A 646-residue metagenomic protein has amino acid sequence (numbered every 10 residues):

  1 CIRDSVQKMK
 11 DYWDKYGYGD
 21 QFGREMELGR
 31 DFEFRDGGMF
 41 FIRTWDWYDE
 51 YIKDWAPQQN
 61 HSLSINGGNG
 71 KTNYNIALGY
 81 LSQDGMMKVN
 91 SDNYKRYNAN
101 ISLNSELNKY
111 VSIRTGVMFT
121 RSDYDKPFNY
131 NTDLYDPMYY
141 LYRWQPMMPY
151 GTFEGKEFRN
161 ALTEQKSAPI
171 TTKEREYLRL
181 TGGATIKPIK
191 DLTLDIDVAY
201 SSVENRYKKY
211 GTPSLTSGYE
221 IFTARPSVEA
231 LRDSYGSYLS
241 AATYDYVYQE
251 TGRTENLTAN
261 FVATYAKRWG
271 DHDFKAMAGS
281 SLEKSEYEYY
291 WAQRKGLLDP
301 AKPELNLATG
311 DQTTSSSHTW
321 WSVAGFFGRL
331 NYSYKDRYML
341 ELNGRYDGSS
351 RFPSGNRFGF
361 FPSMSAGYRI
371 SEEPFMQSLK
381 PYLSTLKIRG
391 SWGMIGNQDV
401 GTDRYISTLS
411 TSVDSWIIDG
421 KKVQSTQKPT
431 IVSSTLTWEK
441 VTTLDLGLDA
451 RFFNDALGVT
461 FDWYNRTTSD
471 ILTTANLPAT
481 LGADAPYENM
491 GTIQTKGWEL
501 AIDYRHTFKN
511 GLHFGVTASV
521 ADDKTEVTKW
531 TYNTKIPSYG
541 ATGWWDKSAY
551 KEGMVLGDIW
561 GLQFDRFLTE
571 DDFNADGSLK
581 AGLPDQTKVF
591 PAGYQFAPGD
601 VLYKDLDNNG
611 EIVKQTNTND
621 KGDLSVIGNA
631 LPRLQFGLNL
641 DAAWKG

Functional and structural regions predicted by a protein language model:
I2-G38, E488, R505-G628: Conserved small-residue
I2-S64, N75-Y94: Surface-exposed beta-strand-turn/loop segments characteristic of Gram-negative outer-membrane beta-barrels
Y51-I52, P381, K524-E526, N609 (+2 more regions): C-terminal beta-signal and adjacent terminal beta-strands/loops of Gram-negative outer-membrane beta-barrel proteins
Y51-P127, E176-T181: Transmembrane beta-barrel wall of Gram-negative outer-membrane proteins
Q59, S102-R121, F158-G211, T223-E229 (+2 more regions): Extracellular/periplasmic, surface-exposed regions of secreted and cell-surface proteins
S64, H513-G515, N629-G646: Conserved C-terminal beta-signal and adjacent last beta-strands/turns of outer-membrane beta-barrel proteins
D92-N93, N129-N131, L379-S384: Short, glycine-/polar-rich solvent-exposed loops and beta-turns at beta-strand/coil boundaries
Y124-Y135, W530-I536: Low-complexity intrinsically disordered tracts that form flexible linkers/tails across taxa
